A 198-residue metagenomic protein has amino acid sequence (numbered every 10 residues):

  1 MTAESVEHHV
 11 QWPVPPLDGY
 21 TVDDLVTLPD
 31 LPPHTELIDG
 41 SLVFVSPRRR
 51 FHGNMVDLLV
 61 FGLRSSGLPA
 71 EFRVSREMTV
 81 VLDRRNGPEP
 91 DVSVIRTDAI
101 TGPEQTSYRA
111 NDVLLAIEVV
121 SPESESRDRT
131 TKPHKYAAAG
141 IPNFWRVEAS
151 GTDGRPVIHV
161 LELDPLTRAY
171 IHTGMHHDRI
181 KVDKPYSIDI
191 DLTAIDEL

Functional and structural regions predicted by a protein language model:
M1-L198: Gly/Pro/Ser/Thr-rich low-complexity, intrinsically disordered segments predominantly at protein N-termini
